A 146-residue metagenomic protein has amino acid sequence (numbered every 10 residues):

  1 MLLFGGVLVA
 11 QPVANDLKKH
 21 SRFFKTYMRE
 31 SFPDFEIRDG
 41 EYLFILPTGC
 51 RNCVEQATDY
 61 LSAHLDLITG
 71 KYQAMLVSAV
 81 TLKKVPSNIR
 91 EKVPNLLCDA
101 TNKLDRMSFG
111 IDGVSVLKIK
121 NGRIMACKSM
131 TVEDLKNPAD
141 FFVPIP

Functional and structural regions predicted by a protein language model:
L2-Q11: Hydrophobic h-region of N-terminal signal peptides that target proteins for export in Gram-negative bacteria
A10-F35: N-terminal "domain-start" segment that seeds a small globular fold
D34-G40, D66-G70, F109-I111: Flexible, charged surface loops at secondary-structure boundaries
E36-A57: Short active-site neighborhood of thiol/selenol oxidoreductases, capturing the structured segment around
A57-L76: Conserved helix-turn-beta segment immediately C-terminal to the redox Cys motif in thioredoxin-like folds
M75-K84, V132: Short beta-alpha junction loops
T81-G113, K118-I119: Thioredoxin-like thiol-disulfide oxidoreductase module
I124-P146: Thiol-/selenol-based redox modules, centered on thioredoxin-like and closely related oxidoreductase domains
